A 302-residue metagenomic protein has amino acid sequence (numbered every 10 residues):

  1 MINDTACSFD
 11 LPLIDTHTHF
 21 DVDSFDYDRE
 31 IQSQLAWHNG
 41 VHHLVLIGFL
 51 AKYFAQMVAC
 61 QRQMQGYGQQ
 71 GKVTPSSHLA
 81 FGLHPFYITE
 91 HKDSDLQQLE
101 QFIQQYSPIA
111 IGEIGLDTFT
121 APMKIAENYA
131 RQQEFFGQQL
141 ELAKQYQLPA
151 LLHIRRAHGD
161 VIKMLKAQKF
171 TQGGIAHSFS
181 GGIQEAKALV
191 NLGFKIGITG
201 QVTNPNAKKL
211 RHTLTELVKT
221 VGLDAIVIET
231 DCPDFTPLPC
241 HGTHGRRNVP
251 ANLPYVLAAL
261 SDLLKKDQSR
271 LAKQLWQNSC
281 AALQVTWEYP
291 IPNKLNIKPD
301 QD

Functional and structural regions predicted by a protein language model:
M1-D302: Mid-domain alpha/beta scaffold segments of enzyme catalytic cores
